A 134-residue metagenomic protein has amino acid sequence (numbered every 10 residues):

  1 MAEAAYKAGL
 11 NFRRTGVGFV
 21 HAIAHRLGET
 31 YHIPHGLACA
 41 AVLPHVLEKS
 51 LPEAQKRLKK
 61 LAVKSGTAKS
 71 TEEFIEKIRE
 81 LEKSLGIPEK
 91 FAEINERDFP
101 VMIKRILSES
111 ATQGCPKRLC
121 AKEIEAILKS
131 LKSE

Functional and structural regions predicted by a protein language model:
M1-K77: Active-site segments that bind and position negatively charged phosphate/pyrophosphate groups
A68-E134: C-terminal charged capping/lid subdomain of soluble metabolic enzymes
